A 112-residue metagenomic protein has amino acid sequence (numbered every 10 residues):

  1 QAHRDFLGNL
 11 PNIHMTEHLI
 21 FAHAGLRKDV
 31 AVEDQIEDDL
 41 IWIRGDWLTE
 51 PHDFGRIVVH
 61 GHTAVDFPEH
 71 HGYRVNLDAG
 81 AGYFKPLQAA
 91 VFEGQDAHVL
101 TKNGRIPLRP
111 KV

Functional and structural regions predicted by a protein language model:
Q1-N76, G80-P86, F92-P107: Acidic, His/Gly-enriched loop-helix segments that form or flank divalent-metal centers in metallo-dependent hydrolases
R109-V112: Well-ordered alpha/beta subsegment
